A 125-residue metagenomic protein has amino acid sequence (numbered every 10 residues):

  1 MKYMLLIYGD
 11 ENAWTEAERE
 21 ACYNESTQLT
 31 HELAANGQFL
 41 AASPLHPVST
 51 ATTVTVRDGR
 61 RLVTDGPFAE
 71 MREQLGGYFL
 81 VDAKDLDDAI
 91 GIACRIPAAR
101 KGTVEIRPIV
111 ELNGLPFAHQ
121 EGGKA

Functional and structural regions predicted by a protein language model:
M1-A125: Conserved, structured core segments of small domains
